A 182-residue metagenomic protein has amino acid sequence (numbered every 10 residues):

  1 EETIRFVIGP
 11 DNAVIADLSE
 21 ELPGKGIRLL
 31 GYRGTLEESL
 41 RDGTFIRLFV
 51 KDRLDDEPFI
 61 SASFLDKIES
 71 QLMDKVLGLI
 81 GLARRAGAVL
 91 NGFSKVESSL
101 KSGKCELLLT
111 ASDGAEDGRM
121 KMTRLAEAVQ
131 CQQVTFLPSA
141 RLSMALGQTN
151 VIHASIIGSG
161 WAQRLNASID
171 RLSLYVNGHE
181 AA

Functional and structural regions predicted by a protein language model:
E1-L48: N-terminal cysteine/histidine-rich coordination modules
A16, E20, E37, K51 (+2 more regions): Positively charged, polar, low-complexity stretches
K25-G26, A86-G87, C105-L107, V129-Q132 (+1 more regions): Short active-site oxyanion
G34-L109: Extended interfacial segments that mediate partner engagement and assembly in macromolecular machines
G34-T35, D113-A115, S159-W161: Short glycine-rich anion-binding loops that position phosphate/pyrophosphate groups of nucleotides and phosphorylated
A86, S98, K104-C105, E116-A126 (+1 more regions): Active-site cofactor/cluster-binding pocket
A128-R171: Short basic, glycine-rich beta-strand/loop surfaces that mediate nucleic-acid
A167-A182: Charged phosphate-binding loop/patch that engages nucleotide di/tri-phosphates or the phosphate backbone of nucleic
